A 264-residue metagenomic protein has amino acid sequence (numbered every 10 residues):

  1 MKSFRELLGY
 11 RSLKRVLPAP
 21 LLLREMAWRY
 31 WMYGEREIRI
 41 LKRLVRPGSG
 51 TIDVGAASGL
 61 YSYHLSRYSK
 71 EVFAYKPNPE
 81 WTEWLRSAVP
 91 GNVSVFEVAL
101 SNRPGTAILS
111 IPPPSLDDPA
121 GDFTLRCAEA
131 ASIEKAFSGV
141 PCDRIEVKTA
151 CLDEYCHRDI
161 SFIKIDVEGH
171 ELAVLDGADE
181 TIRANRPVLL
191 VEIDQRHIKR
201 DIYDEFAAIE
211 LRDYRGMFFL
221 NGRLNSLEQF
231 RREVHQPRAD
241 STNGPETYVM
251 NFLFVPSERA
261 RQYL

Functional and structural regions predicted by a protein language model:
M1-L264: Phosphate/nucleotide-binding beta-alpha loop and adjacent structural elements of enzyme active sites
